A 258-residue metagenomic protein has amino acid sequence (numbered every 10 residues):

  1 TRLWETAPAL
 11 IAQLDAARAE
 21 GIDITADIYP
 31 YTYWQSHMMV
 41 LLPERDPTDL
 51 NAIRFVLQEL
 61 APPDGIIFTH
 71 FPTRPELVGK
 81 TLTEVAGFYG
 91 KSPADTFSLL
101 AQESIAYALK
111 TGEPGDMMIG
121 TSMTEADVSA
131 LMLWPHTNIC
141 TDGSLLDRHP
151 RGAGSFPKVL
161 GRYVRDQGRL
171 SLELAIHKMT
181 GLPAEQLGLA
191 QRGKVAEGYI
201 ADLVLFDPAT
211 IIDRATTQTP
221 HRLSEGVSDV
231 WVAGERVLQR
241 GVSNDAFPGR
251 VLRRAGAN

Functional and structural regions predicted by a protein language model:
T1, L145, Y163-Q167, D213-T219: Short beta-alpha connecting loops at secondary-structure transitions that line or flank enzyme active sites
T1-L145: Polyanionic/metal-chelating signatures
A12, K80, D95, S129 (+7 more regions): Feature representing long, continuous alpha-helical segments
D27, G90, D142, A175 (+4 more regions): Divalent metal-coordination and catalytic microenvironments
D49, S129-H136, T141-D142, S155 (+1 more regions): C-terminal cap of metal-dependent C-N hydrolases
E84, P93, G168-L174: Short, charged, surface-exposed loops that flank catalytic or proteolytic processing sites
G112-M123, V128, L170-I176, A184-H221: Acidic, glycine-enriched loop/beta-strand segments at the rims of small-molecule binding/catalytic pockets
A126, H136, G143-G168, G188: Substrate-recognition/cap regions that form aromatic- and gly/pro-loop-enriched pockets for small-molecule ligands
